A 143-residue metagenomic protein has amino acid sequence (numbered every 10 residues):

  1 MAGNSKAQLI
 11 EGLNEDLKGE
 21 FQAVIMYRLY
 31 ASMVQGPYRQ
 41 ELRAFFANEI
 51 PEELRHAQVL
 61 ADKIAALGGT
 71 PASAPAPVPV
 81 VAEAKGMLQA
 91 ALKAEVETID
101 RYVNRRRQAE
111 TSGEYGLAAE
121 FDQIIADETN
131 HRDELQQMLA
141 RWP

Functional and structural regions predicted by a protein language model:
M1-P143: Iron-associated oxidoreductase/ferritin-like identity signal
